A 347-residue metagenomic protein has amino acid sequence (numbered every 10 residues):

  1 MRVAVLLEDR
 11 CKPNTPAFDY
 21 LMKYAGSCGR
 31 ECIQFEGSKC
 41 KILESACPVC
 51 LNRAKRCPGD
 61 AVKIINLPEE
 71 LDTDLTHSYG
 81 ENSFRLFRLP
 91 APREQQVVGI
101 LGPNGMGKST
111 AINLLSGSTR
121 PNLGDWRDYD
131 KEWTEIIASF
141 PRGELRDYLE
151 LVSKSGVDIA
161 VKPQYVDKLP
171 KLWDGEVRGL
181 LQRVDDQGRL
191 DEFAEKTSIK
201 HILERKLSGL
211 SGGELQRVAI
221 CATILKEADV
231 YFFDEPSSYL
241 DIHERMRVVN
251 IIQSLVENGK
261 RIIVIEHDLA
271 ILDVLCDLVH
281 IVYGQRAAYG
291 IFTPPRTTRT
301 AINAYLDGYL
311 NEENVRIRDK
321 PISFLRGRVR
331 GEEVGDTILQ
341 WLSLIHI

Functional and structural regions predicted by a protein language model:
A17-K41, N52-P68: Iron-sulfur cluster-binding cysteine motifs and their immediate structural context in ferredoxin-like electron-transfer
T76-E81, F87, W126-G212: ABC-family P-loop ATPase nucleotide-binding domains
A111, I220, V248: Hydrophobic anchor residue at the start of the ABC signature
E235-P236, H243: Walker B catalytic motif
I265-H267: H-loop/switch region of ABC-family ATPase nucleotide-binding domains
I281-R318: Conserved beta-strand-loop-alpha-helix hinge in the C-terminal portion of ABC ATPase nucleotide-binding domains
I345-I347: Conserved small/polar residues in nucleotide/adenosyl-binding loops
